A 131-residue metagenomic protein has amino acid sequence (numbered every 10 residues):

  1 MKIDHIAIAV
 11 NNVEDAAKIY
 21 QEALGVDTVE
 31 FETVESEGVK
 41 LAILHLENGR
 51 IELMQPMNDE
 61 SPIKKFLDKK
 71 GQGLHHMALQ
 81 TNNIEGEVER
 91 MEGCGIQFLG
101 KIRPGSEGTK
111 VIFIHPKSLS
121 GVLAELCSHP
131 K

Functional and structural regions predicted by a protein language model:
M1-A17, Q72-T81, P130-K131: N-terminal beta-strand motif that seeds the catalytic metal site of vicinal oxygen chelate
I3, A17-Y20, L44, I51-M54 (+4 more regions): Short, structured motif recognition centered on aromatic/hydrophobic residues
E14-S36, K70, E85-L99, P104: Extended intrinsically disordered, low-complexity coil regions enriched in Ser, Thr, Gly, Ala and often Pro
T28, V34, E52-K65, F98 (+1 more regions): Intrinsic, low-complexity N-terminal interaction/targeting segments
V34-R50: C-terminal "cap" of GNAT-fold acetyltransferases
A42-H45, L79, E85-K131: Vicinal oxygen chelate
E47-I51, N58-E60, I84, S120: Short, charged/polar surface micro-motifs in flexible loops or helix N-caps
M54, P62-L67, L74-H75, L79-Q80 (+1 more regions): A generic structured-segment signal
